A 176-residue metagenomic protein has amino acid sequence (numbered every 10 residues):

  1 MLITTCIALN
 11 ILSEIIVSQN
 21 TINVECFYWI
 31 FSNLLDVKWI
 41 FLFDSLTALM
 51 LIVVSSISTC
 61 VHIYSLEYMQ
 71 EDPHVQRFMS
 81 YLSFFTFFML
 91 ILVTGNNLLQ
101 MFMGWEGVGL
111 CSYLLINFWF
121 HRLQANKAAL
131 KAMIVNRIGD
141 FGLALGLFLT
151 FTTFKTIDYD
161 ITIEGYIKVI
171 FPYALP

Functional and structural regions predicted by a protein language model:
M1-P176: ...captures the hydrophobic TM-helix bundle architecture rather than a specific catalytic motif, and can also fire on
